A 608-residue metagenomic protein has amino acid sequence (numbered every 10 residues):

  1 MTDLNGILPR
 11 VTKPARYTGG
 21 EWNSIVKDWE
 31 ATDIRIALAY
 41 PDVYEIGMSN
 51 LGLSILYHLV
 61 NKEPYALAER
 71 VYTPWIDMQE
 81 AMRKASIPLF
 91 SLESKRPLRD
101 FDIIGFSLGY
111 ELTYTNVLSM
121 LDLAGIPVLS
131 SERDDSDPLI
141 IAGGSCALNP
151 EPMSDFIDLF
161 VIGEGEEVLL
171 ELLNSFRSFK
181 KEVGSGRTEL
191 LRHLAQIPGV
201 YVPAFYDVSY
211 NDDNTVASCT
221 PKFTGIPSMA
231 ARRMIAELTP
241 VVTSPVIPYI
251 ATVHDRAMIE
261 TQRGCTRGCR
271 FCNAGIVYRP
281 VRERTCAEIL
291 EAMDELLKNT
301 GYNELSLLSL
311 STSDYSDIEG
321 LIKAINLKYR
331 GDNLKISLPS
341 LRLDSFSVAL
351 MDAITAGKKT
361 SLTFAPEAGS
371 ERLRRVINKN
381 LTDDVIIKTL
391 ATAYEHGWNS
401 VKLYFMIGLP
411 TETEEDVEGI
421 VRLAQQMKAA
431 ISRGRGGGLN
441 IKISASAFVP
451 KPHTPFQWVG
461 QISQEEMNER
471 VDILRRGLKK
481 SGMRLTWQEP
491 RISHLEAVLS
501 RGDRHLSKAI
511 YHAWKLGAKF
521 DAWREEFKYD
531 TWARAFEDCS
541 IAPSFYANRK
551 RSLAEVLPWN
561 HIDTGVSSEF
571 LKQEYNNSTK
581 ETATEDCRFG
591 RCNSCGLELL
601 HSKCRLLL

Functional and structural regions predicted by a protein language model:
M1-V26, E30-T32, I36-L38, K480-L608: Radical SAM enzyme core and accessory elements
I7-A37, Y44-E45, P203, S209-M258 (+2 more regions): N-terminal [4Fe-4S]-dependent radical SAM core
I36-D42, V60, V246-N273, L297 (+3 more regions): N-terminal pre-triad scaffold of radical SAM enzymes
L38-A39, V43, L112, E295-K402 (+1 more regions): Conserved SAM/AdoMet-binding glycine-rich loop
N50, A251-A287, R591-L608: Canonical Radical SAM [4Fe-4S] cluster-binding loop centered on the CxxxCxxC motif and its immediate flanking residues
L53, A85, L121, D155-F160 (+8 more regions): Short secondary-structure boundary/capping segments
T73-P221, P455-D503, Y511-R524: Glycine-rich beta-alpha loop elements in corrinoid/cobalamin-binding modules across cobalamin-dependent enzymes
I76-D77, P152, D207-N211, S316-D317 (+7 more regions): Flexible glycine/acidic-rich beta-alpha junction loops that bind and position SAM and/or redox cofactors in anaerobic
